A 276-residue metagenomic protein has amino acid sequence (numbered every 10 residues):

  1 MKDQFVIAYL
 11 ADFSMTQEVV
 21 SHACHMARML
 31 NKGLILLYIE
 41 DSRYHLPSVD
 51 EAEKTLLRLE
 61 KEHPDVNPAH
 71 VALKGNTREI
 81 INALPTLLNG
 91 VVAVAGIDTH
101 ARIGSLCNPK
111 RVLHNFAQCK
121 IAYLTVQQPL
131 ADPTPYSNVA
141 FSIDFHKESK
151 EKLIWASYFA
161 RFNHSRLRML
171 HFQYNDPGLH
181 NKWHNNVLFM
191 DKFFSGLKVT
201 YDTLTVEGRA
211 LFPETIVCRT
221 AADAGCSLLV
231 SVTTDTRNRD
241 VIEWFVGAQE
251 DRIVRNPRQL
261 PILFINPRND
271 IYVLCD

Functional and structural regions predicted by a protein language model:
M1-S48, N138-K182, K192-T203, N256-P257: Small/aliphatic-rich secondary-structure junction motif
V20-H22, I80-L84, R111, W155 (+1 more regions): A short acidic, amphipathic alpha-helical/loop segment
I35-L37, A69-L73, L124, R168-L170 (+2 more regions): General small-molecule cofactor/ligand-binding pocket signal
P47, S105-L106, K152, G178-K182 (+3 more regions): Short, well-ordered secondary-structure micro-motifs
K61-A69, L197-L204: A short helix-to-beta-strand connector/capping loop
A72-I80, R209-I216: Charged docking surfaces used in two-component/phosphorelay signaling
I80-D132, A221-D276: Gly/Ser-rich helix-loop-strand patches that form or flank binding pockets for ribonucleotide-derived cofactors
N181-N238: Glycine/small-residue-rich hydrophobic helix-like segments
